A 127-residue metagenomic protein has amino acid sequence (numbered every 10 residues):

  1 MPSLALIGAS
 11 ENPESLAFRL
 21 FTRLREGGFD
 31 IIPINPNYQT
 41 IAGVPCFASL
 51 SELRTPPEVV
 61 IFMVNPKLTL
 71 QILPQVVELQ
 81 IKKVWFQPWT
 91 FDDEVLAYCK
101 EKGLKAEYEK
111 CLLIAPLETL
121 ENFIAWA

Functional and structural regions predicted by a protein language model:
P2, F29, L79-V84, K102-L104: A short helix->loop->beta-strand "cap" motif at the edges of active sites that frequently abuts
A5, S10-E14, F21-A42: NAD(P)-binding Rossmann-fold cofactor-contacting core
P45-T55: Short acidic low-complexity segments
E58-D93: Mid-chain, well-packed structural core segment of small domains
P88-A115: Rossmann-fold NAD(P)-binding glycine/threonine-rich loop
A115-A127: A charged, well-structured terminal subsegment
